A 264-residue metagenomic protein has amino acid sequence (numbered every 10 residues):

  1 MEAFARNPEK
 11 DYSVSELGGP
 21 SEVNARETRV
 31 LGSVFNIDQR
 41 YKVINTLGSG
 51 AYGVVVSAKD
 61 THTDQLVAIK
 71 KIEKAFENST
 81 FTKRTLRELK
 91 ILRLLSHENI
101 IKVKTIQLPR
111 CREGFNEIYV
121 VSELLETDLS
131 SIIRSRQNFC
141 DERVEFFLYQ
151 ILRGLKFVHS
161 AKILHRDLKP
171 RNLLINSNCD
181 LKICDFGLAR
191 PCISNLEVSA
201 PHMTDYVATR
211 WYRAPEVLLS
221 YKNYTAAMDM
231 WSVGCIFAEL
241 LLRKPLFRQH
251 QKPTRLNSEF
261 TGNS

Functional and structural regions predicted by a protein language model:
M1-D38, K42: Intrinsically disordered, low-complexity regulatory segments that flank or precede the catalytic domain of eukaryotic
V43-A51, V55: Protein kinase glycine-rich loop
V54-K74: Glycine-rich ATP phosphate-binding loop
S96-Q107: Conserved HxN/HPN-centered segment at the entrance to the catalytic loop of eukaryotic protein kinase-like domains
F115-D128: Conserved short submotifs of the Hanks-type protein kinase catalytic core that shape the nucleotide-binding pocket
F147-L148: Activation segment signature within eukaryotic-like protein kinase domains
H159-N176: Catalytic-loop of the protein kinase fold
L188-R190: Activation segment
